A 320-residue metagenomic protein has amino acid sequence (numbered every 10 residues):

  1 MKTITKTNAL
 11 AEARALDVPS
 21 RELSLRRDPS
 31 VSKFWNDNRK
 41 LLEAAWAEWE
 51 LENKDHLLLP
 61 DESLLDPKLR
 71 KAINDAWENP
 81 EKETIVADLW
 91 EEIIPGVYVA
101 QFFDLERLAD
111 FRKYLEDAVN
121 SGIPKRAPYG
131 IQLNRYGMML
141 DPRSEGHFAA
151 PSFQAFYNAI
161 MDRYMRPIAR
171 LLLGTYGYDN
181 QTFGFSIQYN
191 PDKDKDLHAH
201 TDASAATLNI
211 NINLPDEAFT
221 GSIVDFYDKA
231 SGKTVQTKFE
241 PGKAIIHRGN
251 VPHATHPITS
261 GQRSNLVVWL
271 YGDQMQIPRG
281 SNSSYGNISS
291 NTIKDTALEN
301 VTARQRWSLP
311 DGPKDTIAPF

Functional and structural regions predicted by a protein language model:
M1-I93, N291-P319: Fe(II)/2-oxoglutarate
I4, P19, A45, A118 (+3 more regions): Solvent-exposed amphipathic alpha-helical surface segments
K54-K68, Q101-V119, F156-M161, H198 (+2 more regions): Short charge-dense sequence patches
L58, G137-M138, P191: Long beta-sheet-rich domains in secretory-pathway and surface-associated proteins
W77-L173, N287: Non-heme Fe(II)/2-oxoglutarate
L140-S152, D192-T201, F239, T296-V301: Short, charged low-complexity intrinsically disordered segments located at boundaries of structured domains
R166, R170-I288: Catalytic core of non-heme Fe(II) oxygenases with the double-stranded beta-helix
A244, P319-F320: A hydrophobic alpha-helix/topogenic segment detector that preferentially activates on transmembrane helices
